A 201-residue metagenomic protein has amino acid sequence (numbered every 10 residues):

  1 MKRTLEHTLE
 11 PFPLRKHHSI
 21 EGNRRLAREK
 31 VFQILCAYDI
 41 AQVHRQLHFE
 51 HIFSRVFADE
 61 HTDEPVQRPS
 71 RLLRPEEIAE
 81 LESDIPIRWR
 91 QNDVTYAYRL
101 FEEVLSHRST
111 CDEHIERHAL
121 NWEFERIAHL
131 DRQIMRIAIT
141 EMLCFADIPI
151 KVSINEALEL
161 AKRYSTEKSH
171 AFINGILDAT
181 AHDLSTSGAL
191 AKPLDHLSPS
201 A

Functional and structural regions predicted by a protein language model:
M1-R163, E167-A201: N-terminal interaction/assembly modules
